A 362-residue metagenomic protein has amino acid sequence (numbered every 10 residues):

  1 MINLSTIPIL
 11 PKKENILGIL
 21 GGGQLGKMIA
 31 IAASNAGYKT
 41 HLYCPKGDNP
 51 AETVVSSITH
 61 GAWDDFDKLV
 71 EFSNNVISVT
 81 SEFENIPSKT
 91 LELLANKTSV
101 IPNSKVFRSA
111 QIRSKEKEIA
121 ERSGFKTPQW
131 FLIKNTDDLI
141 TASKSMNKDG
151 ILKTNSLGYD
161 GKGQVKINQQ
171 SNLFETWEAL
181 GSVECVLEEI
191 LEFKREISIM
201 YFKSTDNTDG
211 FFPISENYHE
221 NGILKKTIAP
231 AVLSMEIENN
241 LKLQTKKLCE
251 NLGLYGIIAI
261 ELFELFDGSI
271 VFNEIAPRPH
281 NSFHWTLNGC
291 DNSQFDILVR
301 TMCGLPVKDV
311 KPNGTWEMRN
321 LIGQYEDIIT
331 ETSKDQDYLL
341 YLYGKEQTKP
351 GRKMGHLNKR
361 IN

Functional and structural regions predicted by a protein language model:
M1-Q111, D137: ATP-binding N-terminal substructure of ATP-dependent carboxylate-amine bond-forming enzymes
M1-S5, K13, R300-N362: Peripheral (often C-terminal) accessory segments that flank ATP-dependent C-N-forming ligase machineries
A51-E52, N155-L157, T348-R352: Short, flexible turn/loop "capping" segments at secondary-structure junctions
S109-S198, F202-L248, N362: Active-site nucleotide/adenylate-binding loops and adjacent lid/helix of ATP-dependent enzymes
A179-L233, E238-F272, A276-H284, V299-D309 (+2 more regions): Phosphate-binding core of ATP-grasp and ATP-grasp-like enzymes
T286-N288: A conserved FAD-binding loop/helix module that cradles the flavin
